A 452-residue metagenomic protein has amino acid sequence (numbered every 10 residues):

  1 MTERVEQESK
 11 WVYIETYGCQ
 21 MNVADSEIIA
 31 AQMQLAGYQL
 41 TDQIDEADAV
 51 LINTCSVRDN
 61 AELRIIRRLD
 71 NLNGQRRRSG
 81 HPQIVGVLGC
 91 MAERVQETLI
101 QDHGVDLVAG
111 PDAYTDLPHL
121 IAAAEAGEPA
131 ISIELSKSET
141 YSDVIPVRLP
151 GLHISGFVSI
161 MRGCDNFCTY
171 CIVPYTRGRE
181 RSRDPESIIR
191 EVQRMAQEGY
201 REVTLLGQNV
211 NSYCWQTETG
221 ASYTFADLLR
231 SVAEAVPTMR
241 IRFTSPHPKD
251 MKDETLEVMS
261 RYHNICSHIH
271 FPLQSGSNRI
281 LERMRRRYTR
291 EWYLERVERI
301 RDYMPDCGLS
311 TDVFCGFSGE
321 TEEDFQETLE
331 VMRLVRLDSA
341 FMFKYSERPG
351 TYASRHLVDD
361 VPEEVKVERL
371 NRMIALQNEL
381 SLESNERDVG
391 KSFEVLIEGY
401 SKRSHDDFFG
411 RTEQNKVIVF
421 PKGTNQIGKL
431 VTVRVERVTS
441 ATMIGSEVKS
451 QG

Functional and structural regions predicted by a protein language model:
M1-C214, T224, E254, I269 (+6 more regions): Proteins enriched for Cys/Gly/acidic motifs involved in redox and nucleic-acid/cofactor modification
W11, I84, A130, E202 (+6 more regions): Residues at or immediately flanking beta-strands
P150-I154, C164-N166, I265, S275 (+5 more regions): Short flexible coil/turn linkers enriched for glycine and charged/polar residues that connect secondary-structure
F167, C171-G178, R240-K249, S275-R285 (+3 more regions): Conserved strand-turn element in the central/C-terminal portion of the radical SAM core barrel that lines
C168, I188, L205, F243 (+7 more regions): Conserved, mostly hydrophobic/aromatic
Q197, A226, S231-R240, K252-T311: Radical SAM/AdoMet-radical enzyme domain recognition
E218-A233, D253-S267, E320-L337, E363-E368 (+1 more regions): Short, electropositive alpha-helical surface patch
A353-G452: Terminal RNA-binding accessory module
